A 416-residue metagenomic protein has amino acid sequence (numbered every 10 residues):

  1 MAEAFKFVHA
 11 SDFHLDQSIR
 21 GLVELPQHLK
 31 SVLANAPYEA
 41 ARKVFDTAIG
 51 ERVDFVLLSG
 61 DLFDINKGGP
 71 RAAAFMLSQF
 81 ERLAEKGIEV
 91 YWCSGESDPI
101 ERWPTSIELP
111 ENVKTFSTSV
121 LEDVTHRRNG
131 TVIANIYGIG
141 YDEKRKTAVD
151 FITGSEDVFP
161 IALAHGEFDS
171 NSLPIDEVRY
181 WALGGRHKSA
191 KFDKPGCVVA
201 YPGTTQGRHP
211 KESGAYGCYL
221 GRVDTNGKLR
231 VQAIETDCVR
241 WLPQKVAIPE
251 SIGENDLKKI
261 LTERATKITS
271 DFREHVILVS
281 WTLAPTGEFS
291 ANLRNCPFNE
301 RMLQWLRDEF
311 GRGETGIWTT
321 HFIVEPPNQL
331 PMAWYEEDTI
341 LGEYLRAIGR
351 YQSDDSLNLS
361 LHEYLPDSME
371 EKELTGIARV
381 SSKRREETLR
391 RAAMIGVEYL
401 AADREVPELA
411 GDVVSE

Functional and structural regions predicted by a protein language model:
M1-A73, K383-E386: N-terminal active-site segment of His-dependent metallophosphoesterases
M1-L29, Y216, R222-A247: Domain-start "cap" segments at the beginnings of catalytic or binding domains
R20, P26-Q27, F55, D64-R222 (+1 more regions): His/Asp/Glu-rich metal-coordinating catalytic cores of metallo-dependent phosphodiesterases/hydrolases acting on
Y38, R42-G50, A74-L77, V149 (+2 more regions): Amphipathic, non-transmembrane alpha-helical secondary structure
A48-R52, G130, S155-E156, F272-E274: Glycine-rich phosphate-binding loop signature in dinucleotide/nucleotide-binding domains
T236-E416: Accessory, non-catalytic peripheral segments of nucleic-acid enzymes
